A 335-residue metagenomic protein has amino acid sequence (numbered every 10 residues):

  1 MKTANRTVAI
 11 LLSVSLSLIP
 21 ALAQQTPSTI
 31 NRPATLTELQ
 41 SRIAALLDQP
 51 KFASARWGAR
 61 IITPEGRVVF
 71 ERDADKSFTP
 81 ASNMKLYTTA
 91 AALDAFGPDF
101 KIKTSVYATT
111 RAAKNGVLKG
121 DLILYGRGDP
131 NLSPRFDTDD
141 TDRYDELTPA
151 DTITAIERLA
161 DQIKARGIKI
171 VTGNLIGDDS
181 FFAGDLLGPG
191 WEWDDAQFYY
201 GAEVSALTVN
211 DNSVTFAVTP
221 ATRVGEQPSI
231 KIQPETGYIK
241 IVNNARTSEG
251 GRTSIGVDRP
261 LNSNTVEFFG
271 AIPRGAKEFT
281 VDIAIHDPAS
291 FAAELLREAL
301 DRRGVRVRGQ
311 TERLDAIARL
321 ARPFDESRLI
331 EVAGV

Functional and structural regions predicted by a protein language model:
M1-L11: Bacterial N-terminal signal peptides that target proteins for export
K2-T3, A23-Q25: N-terminal acidic, proline/glycine-rich, low-complexity intrinsically disordered segments
A9-I19: Bacterial N-terminal signal peptides
Q24-D48, D94-V335: Conserved serine DD-peptidase/penicillin-binding transpeptidase domain and beta-lactam-recognizing active-site
D48-E71, E312: A short, well-structured edge-of-sheet supersecondary motif
G66-R67, D75-F78, A112, D129: Short active-site-proximal "capping" loops at secondary-structure junctions
E71-A91: Short active-site loop at a secondary-structure junction that contains or immediately precedes the catalytic residue(s)
